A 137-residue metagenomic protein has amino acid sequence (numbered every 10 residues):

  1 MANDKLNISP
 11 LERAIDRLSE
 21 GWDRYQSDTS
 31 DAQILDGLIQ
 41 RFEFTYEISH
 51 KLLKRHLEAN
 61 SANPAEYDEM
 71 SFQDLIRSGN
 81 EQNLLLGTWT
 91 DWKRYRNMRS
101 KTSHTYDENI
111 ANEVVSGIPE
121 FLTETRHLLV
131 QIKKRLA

Functional and structural regions predicted by a protein language model:
M1-A137: Solvent-exposed interaction patches of small proteins and small membrane subunits
